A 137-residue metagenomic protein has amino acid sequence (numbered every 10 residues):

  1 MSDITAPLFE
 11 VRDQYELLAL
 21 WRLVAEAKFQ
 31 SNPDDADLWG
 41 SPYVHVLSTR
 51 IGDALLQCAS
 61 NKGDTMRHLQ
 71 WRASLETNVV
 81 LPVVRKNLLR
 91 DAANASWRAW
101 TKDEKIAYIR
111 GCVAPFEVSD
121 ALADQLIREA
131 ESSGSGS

Functional and structural regions predicted by a protein language model:
M1-Y15, R22-S137: Positively charged, low-complexity terminal tracts and the immediately adjacent first secondary-structure elements
